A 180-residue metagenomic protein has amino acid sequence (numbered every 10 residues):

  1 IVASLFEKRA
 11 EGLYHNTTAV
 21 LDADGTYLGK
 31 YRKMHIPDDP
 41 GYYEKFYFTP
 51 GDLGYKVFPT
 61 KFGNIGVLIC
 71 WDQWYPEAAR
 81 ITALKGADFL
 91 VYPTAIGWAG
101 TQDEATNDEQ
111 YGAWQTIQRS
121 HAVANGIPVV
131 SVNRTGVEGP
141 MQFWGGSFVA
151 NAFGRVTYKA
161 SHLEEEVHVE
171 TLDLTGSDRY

Functional and structural regions predicted by a protein language model:
I1-A3, N64, C70-V167: CN hydrolase (nitrilase-like) catalytic-core segments centered on the catalytic cysteine and neighboring Lys/Glu
A3-L5, T17-V20, K56, S147-V149 (+1 more regions): Short beta-strand scaffold segments in enzyme catalytic cores
K8-A10, V137: Short glycine/acidic-enriched loop and turn motifs that connect beta-strands
T17, K30-K33, V57, G63-D72 (+1 more regions): Active-site-proximal beta-strand elements of phosphoester/diester hydrolases
D24, K30-Y31, Y158-A160: Short hydrophobic alpha-helix segments
K33-Y47, E164-Y180: A short, polar/charged loop-to-alpha-helix boundary motif
P40-K56, Q73-Y75: Active-site glycine-rich loop that binds ribose-phosphate moieties when present
